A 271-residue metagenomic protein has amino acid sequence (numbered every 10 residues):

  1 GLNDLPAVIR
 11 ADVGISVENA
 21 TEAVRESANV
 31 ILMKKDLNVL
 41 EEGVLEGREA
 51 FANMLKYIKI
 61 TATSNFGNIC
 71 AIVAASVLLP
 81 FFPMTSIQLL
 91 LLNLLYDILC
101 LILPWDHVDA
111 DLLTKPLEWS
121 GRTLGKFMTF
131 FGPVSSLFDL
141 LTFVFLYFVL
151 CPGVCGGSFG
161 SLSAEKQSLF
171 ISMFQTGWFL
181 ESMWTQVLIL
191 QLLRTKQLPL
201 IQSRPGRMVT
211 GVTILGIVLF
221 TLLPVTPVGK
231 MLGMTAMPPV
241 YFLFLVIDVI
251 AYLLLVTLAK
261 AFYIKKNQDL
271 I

Functional and structural regions predicted by a protein language model:
G1, A11, S16-L198: Membrane-embedded transport module
D4-L5: Conserved cytosolic catalytic loops of P-type ATPases
V8: Basic, alpha-helical nucleic-acid-binding regions used in initiation and control of genome expression
N93, Y147-C151, C155, L169-I271: C-terminal transmembrane module of polytopic membrane proteins
